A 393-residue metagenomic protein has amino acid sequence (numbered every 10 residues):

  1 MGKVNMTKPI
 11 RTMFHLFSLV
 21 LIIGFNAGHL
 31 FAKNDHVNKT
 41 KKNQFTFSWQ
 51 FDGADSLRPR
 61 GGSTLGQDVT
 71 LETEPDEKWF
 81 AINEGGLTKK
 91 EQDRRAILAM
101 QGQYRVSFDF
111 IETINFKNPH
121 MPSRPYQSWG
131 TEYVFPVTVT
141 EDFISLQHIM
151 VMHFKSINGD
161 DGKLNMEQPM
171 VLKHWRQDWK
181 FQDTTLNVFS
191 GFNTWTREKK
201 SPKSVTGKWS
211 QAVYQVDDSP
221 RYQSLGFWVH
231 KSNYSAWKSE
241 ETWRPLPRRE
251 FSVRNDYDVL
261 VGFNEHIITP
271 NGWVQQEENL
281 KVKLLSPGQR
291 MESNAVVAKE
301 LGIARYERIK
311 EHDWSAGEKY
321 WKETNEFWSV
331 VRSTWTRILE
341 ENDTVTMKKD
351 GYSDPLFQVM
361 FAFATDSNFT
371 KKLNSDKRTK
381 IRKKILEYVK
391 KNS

Functional and structural regions predicted by a protein language model:
K3-F17: Bacterial N-terminal signal peptides that target proteins for export
H15-N26: Bacterial N-terminal signal peptides
K33-A99, E112-K117, P122-R124, F143-S145 (+5 more regions): Amphipathic/hydrophobic helical signal segments and adjacent flexible N-terminal regions that mediate secretion
L98-G102, P136-D142, E265-W273, R308-D313: A short, structured loop/turn motif at beta-sheet edges
P122-R124, S128-T138, Q147, V261-I268 (+2 more regions): Hydrophobic/aromatic beta-strand elements that line small-molecule binding cavities or substrate pockets in beta-rich
T138-F192: Extended amphipathic alpha-helical segments with heptad-repeat/coiled-coil character used for oligomerization, fusion
E198-V261: Short helix-loop boundary/capping segments
